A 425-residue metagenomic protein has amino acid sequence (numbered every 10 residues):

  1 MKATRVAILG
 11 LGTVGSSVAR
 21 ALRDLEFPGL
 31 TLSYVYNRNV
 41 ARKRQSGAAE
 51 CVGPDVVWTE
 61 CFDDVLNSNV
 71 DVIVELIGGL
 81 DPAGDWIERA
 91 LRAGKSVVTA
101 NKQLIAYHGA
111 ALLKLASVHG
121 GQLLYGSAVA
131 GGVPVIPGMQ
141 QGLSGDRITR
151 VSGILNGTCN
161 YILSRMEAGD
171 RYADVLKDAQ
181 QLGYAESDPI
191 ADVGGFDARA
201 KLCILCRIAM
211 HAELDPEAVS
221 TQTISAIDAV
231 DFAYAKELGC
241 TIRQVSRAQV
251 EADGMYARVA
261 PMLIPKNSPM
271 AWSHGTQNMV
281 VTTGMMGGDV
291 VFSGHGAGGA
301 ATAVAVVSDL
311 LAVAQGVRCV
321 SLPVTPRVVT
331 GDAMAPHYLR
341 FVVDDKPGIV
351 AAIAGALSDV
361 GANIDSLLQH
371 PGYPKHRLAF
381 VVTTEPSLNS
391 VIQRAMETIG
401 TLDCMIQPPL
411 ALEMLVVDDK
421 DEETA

Functional and structural regions predicted by a protein language model:
L9, A305-A425: A conserved regulatory-domain signal marking ACT and ACT-like small-molecule sensing domains and adjacent regulatory
G15-S16: N-terminal Rossmann-fold NAD(P) dinucleotide-binding loop
L25-A48: NAD(P)-binding Rossmann-fold cofactor-contacting core
F62-A100: Rossmann-fold NAD(P) dinucleotide-binding segment
G84-R89, A93, K102-M139: Rossmann-fold NAD(P)-binding glycine/threonine-rich loop
S117-D197, I204: Rossmann-like NAD(P)H-binding beta-loop-alpha module
R165-M166, D174-W272, Q277-M279: Substrate-binding/catalytic subdomain of NAD(P)-dependent oxidoreductase enzymes
I224, G288-A300: Glycine-rich phosphate/pyrophosphate-binding beta-alpha loops
